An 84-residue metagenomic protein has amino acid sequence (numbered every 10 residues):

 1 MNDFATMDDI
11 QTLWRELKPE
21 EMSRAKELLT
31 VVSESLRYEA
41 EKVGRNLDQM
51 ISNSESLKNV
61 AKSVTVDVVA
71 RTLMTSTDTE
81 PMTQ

Functional and structural regions predicted by a protein language model:
M1-Q84: Divalent metal-cofactor coordination and adjacent catalytic microenvironments
